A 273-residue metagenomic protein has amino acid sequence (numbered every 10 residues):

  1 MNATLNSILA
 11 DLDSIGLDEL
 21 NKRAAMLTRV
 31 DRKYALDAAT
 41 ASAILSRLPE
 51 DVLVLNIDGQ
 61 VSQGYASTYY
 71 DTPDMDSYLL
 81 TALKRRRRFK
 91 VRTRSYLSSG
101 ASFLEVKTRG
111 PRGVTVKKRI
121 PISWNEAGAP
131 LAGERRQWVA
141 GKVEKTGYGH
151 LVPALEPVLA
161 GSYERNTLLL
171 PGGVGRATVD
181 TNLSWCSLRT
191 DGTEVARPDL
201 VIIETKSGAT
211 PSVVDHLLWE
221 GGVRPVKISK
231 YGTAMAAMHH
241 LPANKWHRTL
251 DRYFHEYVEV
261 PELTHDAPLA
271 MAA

Functional and structural regions predicted by a protein language model:
M1-A273: Phosphate-end processing signature that detects enzymes handling 5′-triphosphorylated RNA and polyphosphate
